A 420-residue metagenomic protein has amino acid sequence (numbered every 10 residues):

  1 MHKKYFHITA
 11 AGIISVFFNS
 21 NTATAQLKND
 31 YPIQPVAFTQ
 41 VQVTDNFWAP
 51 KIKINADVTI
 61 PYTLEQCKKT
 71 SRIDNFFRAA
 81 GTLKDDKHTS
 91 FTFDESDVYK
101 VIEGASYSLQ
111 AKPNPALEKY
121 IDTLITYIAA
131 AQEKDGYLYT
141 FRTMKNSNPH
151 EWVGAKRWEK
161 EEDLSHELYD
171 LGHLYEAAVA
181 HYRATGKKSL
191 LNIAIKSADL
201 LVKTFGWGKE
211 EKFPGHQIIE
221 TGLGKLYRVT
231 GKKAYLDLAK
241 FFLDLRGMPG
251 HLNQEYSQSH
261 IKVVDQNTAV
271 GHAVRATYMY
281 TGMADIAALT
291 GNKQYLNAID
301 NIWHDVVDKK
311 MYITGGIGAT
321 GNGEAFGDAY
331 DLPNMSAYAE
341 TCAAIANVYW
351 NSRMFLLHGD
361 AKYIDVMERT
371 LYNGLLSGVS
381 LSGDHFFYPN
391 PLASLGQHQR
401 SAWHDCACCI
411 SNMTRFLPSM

Functional and structural regions predicted by a protein language model:
M1-L27: Bacterial Sec-dependent N-terminal signal peptides
Q26-M420: Glycan-recognition and catalytic cores of secretory/periplasmic carbohydrate-active enzymes
